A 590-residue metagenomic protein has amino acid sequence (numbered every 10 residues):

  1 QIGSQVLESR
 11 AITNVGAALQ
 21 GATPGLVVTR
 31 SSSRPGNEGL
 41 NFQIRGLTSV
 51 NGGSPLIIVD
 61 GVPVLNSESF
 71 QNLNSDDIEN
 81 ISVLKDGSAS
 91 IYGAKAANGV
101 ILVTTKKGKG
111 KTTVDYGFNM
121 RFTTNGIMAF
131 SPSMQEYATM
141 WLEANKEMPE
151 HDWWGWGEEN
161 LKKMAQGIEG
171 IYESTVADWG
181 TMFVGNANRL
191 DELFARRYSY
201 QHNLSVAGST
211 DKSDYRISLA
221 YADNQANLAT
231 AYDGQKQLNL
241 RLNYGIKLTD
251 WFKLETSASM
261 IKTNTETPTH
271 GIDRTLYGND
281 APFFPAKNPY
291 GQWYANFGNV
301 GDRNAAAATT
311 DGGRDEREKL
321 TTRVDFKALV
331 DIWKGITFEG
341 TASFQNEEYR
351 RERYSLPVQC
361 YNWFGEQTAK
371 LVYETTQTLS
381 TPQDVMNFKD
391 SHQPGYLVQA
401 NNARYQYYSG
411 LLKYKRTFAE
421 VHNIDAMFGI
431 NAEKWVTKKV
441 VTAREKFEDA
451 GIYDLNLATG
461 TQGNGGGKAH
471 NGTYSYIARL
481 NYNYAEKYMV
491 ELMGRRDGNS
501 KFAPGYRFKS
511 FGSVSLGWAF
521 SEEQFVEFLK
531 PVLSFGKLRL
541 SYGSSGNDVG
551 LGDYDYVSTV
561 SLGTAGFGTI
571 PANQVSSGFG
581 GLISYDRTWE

Functional and structural regions predicted by a protein language model:
Q1-R241, K253-E255: Short, small/polar-rich motifs associated with maturation and membrane association, primarily at protein termini
L47-S49, D86-A89, T104-K106, K413-T417 (+2 more regions): Short beta-turn/strand-loop junction motif enriched in small, turn-promoting residues
T105, L204-G208, L242-I246, V324-V330 (+5 more regions): Residues on the lipid-exposed face of transmembrane beta-strands in outer-membrane beta-barrel proteins
G110-G185, A222, A226-T321, E339-T341 (+3 more regions): Surface-exposed loop/interface segments of Gram-negative outer-membrane beta-barrel transport/assembly proteins
L329, W333, T588-E590: Long hydrophobic segments that form regular secondary structure
P504-F508: Short glycine/threonine-rich loop-to-helix capping motif typified by GTGT followed within a few residues by an Asp-Pro
